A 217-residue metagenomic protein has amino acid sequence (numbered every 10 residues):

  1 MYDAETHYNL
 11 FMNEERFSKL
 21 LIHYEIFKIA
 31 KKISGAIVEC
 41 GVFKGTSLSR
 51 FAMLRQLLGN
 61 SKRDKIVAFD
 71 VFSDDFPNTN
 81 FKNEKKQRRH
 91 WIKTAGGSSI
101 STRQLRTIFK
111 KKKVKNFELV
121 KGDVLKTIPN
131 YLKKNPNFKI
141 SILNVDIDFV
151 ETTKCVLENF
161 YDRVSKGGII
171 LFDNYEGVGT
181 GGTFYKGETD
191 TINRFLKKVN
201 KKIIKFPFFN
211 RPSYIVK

Functional and structural regions predicted by a protein language model:
M1-E14, Y24, K31-K217: S-adenosylmethionine/decaboxylated-SAM
S18-I22: N-terminal pre-P-loop "Q-motif" helix
